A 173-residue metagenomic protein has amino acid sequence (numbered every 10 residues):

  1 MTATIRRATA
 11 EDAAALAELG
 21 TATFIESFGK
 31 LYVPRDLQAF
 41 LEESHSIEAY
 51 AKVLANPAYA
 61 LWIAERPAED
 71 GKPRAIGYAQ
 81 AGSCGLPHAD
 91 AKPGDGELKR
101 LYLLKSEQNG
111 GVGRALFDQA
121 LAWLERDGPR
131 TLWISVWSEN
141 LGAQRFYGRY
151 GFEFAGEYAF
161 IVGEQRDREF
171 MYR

Functional and structural regions predicted by a protein language model:
T2-T4: Extreme N-terminal starter segment of soluble prokaryotic enzymes
R7-A13, E18-L31, R35-S106, R114-Q119 (+3 more regions): Acetyl-CoA-dependent GNAT
W62, K92-G96, R130-Q144, G148-R173: C-terminal "cap" of GNAT-fold acetyltransferases
L104-S106, G110, S138-E139: Active-site acidic-Proline motif in GNAT/NAT acetyltransferases
